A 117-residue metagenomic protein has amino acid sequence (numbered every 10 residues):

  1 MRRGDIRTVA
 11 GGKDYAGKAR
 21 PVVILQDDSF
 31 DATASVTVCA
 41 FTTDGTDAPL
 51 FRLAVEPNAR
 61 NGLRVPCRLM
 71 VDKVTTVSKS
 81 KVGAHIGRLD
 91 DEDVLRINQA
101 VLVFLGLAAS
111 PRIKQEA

Functional and structural regions predicted by a protein language model:
M1-A117: Conserved functional hotspots at enzyme active or ligand-binding sites that engage polyanionic ligands
